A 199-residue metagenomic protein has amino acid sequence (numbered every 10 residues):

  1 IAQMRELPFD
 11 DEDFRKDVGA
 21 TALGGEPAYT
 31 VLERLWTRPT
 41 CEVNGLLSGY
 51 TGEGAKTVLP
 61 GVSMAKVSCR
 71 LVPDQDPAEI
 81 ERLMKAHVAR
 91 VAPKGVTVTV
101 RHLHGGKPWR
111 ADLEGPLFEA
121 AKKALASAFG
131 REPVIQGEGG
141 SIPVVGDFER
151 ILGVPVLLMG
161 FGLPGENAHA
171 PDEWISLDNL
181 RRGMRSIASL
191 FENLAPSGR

Functional and structural regions predicted by a protein language model:
I1-V62, P73-L83, V91, G95-R199: An extended, acidic, His-containing surface patch that forms the Zn2+-binding/catalytic region of metallohydrolases
K66-R70: Residue-level recognition of well-ordered beta-strand positions that form the cores of beta-sheet-rich folds across
